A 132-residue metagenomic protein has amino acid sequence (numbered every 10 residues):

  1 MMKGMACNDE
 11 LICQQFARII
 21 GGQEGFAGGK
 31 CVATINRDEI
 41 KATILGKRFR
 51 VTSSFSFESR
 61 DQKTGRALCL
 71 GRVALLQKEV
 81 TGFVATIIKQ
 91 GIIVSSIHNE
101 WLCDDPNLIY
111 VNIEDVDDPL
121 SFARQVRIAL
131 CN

Functional and structural regions predicted by a protein language model:
M1-N107, E114-N132: Long, contiguous binding/interaction regions
